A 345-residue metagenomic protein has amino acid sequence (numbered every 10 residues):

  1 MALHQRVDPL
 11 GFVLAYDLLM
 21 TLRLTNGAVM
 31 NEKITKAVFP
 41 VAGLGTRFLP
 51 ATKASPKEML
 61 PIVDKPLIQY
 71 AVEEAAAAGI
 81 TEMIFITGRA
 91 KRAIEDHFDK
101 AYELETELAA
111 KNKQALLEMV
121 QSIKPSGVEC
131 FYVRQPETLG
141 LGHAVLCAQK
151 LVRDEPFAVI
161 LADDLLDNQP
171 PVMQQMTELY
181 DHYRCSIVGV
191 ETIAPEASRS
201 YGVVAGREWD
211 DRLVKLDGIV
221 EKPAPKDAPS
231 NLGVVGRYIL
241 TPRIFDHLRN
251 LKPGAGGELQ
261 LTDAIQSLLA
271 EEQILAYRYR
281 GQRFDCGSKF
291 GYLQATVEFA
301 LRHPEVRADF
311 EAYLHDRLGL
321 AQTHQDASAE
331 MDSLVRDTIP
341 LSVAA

Functional and structural regions predicted by a protein language model:
A2-V7: Extreme N-terminal basic, low-complexity initiation segments that serve as generic localization/processing leaders
A15-V29: Short, Lys/Arg-enriched N-terminal segments with co-localized hydrophobic residues within the first ~10-30 amino acids
N26, N31-K113, T138, P171-Q175 (+1 more regions): N-terminal glycine-rich phosphate-binding loop and ensuing alpha1 helix
A37-F39, F85, V159, V188-G189 (+1 more regions): Structural beta-sheet core signal
T81-M83, E129, P156, C185-S186 (+2 more regions): Residues at the starts of beta-strands that form the adenosine-phosphate
E103-E107, L117-G206, L240-P242, L248-L251: Conserved beta-loop-beta/alpha segment of the NTase-like Rossmann-fold superfamily that binds/positions NTPs
A158, T177, D181, E208-A312: Catalytic-core segments of class I nucleotidyltransferases/pyrophosphorylases that form NMP-activated intermediates
F290-A345: Hydrophobic helical membrane-anchoring modules
